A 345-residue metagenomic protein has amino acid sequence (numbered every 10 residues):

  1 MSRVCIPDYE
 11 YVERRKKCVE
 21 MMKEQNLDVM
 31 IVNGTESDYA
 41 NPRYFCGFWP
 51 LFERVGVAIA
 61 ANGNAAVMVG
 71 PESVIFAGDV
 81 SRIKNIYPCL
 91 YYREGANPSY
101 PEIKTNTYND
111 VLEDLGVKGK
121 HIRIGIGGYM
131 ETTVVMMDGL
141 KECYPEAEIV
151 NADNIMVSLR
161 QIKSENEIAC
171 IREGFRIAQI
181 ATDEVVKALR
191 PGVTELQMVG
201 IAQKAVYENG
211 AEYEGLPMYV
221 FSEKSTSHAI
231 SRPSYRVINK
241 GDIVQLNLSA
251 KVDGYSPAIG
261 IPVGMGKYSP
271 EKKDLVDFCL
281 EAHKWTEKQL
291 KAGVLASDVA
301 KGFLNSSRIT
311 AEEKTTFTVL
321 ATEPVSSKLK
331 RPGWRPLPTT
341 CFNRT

Functional and structural regions predicted by a protein language model:
M1-T345: Active-site neighborhoods and metal-handling regions in enzymes and metal-associated proteins
